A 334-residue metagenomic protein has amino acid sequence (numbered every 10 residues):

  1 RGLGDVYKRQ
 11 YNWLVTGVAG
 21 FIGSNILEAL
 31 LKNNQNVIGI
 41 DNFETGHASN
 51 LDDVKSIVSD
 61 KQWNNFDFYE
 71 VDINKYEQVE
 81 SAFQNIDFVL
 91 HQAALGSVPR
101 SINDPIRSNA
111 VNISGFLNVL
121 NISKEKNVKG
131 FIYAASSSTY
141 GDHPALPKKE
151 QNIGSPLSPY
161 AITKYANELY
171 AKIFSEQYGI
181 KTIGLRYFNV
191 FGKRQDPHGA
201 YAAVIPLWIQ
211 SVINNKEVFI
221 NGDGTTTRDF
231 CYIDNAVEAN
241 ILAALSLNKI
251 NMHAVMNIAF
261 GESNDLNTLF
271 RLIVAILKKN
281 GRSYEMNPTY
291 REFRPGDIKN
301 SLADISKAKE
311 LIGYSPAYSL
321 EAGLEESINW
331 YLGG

Functional and structural regions predicted by a protein language model:
R1-Y7, L266: Short, small-residue-biased leader/transition segments that mark boundaries at the very start of proteins
D5-V190, A244, Y318, E326: N-terminal Rossmann-like NAD(P)+-binding domain of SDR-like oxidoreductases, especially those catalyzing
I26, N240-A244, F270-I273, L324-Y331: Hydrophobic "lid"/C-terminal helical patch of Rossmann-like NAD(P)-dependent dehydrogenase/epimerase domains
I57-N64, P206-I220, K249-I250, I276-T289 (+1 more regions): A short C-terminal helix-loop "cap" of Rossmann-like NAD(P)-dependent dehydrogenase/epimerase domains
N152, P156-T163, Y187, P197 (+2 more regions): The catalytic Tyr-centered alpha-helix of NAD(P)H-dependent dehydrogenases
V190, P206-F219, F230-M256: Alpha-helical substrate-binding/gating segment
I233, V255, Y290-S315, E326: Conserved C-terminal active-site "lid" loop/helix of NAD(P)H-dependent oxidoreductases that clamps the redox cofactor
A239, S246-F293, I305: Mid/C-terminal beta-alpha module of Rossmann-like enzyme folds, strongest in SDR-family dehydrogenases/epimerases
